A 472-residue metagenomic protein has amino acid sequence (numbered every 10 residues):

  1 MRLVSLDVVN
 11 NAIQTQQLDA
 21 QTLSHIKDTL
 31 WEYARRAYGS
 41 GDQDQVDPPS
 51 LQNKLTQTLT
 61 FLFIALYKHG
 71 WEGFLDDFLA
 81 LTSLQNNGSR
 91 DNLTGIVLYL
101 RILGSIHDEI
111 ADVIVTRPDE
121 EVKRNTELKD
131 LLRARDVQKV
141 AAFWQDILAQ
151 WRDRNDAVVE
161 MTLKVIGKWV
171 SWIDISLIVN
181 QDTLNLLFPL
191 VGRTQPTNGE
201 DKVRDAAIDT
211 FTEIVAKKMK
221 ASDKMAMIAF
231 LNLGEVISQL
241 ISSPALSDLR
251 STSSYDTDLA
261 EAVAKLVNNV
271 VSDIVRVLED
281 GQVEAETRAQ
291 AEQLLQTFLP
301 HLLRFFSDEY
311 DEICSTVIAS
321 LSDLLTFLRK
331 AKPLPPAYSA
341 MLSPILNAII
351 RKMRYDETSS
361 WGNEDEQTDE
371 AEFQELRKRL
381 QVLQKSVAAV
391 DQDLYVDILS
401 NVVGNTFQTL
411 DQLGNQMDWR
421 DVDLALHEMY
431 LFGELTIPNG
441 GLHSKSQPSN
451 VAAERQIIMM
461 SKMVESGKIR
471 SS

Functional and structural regions predicted by a protein language model:
D7-N11: Nucleic acid-processing catalytic cores of prokaryotic defense/repair systems
Q17-Q150, K224-M225, P300, D308-E454: Alpha-helical repeat/alpha-solenoid scaffolds of the HEAT/ARM/MIF4G superfamily and closely related elongated all-alpha
P48, N53-Q57, K68, E72 (+6 more regions): Internal alpha-helical scaffold/solenoid segments in large eukaryotic proteins
